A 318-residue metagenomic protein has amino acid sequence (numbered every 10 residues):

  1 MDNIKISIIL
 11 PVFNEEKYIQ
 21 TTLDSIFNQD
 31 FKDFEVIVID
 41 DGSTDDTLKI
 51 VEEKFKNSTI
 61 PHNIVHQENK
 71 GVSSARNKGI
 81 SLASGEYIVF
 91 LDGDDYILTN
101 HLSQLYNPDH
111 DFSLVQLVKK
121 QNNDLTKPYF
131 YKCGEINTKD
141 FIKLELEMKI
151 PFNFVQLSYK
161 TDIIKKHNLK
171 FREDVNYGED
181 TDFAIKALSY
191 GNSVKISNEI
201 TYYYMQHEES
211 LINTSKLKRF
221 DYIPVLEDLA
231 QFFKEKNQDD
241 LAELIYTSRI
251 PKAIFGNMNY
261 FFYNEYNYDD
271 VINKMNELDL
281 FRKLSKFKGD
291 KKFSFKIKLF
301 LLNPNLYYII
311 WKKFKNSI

Functional and structural regions predicted by a protein language model:
I4-S7, S25, E35, D182: Cell-envelope/extracellular polymer assembly enzymes that use nucleotide-activated donors
N14-N28: Short, well-formed alpha-helical segments that are part of the catalytic scaffolds of diverse glycosyltransferases
F34-G42, N63-E68: Short beta-strand/loop segment that forms part of the nucleotide-sugar
D40-K49, D92: A conserved acidic beta->alpha catalytic loop
Q67-A83: Glycine-rich, basic loop-to-helix element that forms the pyrophosphate-binding segment of sugar-nucleotide handling
V72-S73, G93-V194, Y202-K218, N237: Donor-binding/catalytic cores of nucleotide-activated saccharide and glycerol-phosphate transferases/polymerases
I88: Short aromatic/hydrophobic "clamp" motif used to bind/position activated sugar donors
Y263-I318: Membrane-interface aromatic/basic loop that binds lipid-linked glycans or pyrophosphate carriers, typified by
